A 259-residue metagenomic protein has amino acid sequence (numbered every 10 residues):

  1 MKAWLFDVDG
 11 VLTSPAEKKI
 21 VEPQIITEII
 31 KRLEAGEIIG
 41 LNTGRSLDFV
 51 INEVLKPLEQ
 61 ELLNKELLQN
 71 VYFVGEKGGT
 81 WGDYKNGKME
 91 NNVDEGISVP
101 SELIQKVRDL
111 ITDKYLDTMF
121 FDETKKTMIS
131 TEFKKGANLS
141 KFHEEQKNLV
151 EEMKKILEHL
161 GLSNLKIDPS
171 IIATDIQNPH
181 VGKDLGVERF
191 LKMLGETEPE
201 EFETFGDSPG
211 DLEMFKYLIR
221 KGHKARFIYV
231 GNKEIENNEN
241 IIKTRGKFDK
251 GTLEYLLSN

Functional and structural regions predicted by a protein language model:
M1-K19, L41, F215: Asp-based phosphoryl-transfer active-site loop
W4-G10, G75-G79, E123-G136, P169-S170 (+1 more regions): Short loop/turn segments at strand-loop or loop-helix junctions that form parts of catalytic or ligand-binding pockets
E17-K18, S46-L47, N178-K183, P209-D211 (+1 more regions): Phosphate/oxyanion-binding active-site loops and adjacent basic polyanion-contact surfaces
V21-F121: Active-site phosphate-binding/coordination module
D83-D94, G182-D184, K243, S258-N259: Short, surface-exposed amphipathic charged segments that create phosphate/polyanion-binding patches used for binding
K114-T204, P209-Y217, H223: Conserved acidic, metal-coordinating active-site core of Asp-based, Mg2+-dependent phosphoryl-transfer enzymes
Y217-N259: Asp-based, Mg2+/Mn2+-dependent phosphohydrolase catalytic module
